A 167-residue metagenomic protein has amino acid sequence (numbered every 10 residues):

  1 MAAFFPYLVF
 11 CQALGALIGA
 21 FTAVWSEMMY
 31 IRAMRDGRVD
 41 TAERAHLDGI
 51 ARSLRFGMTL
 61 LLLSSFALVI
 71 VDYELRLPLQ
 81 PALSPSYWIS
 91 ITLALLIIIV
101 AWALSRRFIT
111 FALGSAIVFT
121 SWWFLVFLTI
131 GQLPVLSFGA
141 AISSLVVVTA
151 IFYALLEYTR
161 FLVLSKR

Functional and structural regions predicted by a protein language model:
M1-R167: Polytopic transmembrane helical bundles with strong interfacial aromatic enrichment
